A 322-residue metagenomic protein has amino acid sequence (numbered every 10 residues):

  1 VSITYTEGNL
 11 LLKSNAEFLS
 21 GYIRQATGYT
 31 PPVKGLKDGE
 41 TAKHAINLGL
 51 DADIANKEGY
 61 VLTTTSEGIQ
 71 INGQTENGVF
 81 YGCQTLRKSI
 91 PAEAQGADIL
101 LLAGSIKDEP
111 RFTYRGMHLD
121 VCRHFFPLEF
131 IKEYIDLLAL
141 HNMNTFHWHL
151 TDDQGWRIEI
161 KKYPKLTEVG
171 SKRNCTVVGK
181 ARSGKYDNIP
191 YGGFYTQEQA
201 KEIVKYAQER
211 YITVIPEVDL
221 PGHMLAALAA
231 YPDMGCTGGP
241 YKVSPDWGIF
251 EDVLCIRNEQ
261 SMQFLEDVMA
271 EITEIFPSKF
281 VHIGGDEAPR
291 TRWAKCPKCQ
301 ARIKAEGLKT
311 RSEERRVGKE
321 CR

Functional and structural regions predicted by a protein language model:
V1-Y114: Contiguous, structured surface segment used for ligand recognition
I23, T75, M117, L138 (+2 more regions): Conserved, mostly hydrophobic/aromatic
P110, Q154-E209, M224-Q263, R292-R311: Aromatic- and acidic-residue-enriched carbohydrate-binding clefts of CAZyme catalytic domains
G116-F130, V253-Q260: Active-site mouth loops of central-metabolism enzymes
D120-D153: A conserved hydrophobic secondary-structure block that centers on an alpha-helix together with its immediately flanking
C122, T151-G155, D219-H223, D286-A288: Active-site beta-loop-alpha junctions enriched in small/polar residues
H141-F146, A200-P221, D252-G284: An active-site-proximal structural segment forming one wall of the substrate-binding cleft that immediately precedes
R315-C321: Conserved small/polar residues in nucleotide/adenosyl-binding loops
